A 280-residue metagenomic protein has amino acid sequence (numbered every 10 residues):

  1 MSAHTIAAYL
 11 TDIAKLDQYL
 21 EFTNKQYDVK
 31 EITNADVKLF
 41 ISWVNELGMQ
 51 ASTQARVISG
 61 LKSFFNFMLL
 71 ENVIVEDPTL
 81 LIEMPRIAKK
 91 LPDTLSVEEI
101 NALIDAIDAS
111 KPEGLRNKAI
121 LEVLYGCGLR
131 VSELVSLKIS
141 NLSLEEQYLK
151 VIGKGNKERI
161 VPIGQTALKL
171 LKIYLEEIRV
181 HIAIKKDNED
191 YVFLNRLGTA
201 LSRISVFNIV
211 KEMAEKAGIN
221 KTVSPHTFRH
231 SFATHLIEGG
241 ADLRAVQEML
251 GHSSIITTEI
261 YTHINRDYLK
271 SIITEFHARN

Functional and structural regions predicted by a protein language model:
M1-N280: Conserved catalytic core of the tyrosine transesterase superfamily
